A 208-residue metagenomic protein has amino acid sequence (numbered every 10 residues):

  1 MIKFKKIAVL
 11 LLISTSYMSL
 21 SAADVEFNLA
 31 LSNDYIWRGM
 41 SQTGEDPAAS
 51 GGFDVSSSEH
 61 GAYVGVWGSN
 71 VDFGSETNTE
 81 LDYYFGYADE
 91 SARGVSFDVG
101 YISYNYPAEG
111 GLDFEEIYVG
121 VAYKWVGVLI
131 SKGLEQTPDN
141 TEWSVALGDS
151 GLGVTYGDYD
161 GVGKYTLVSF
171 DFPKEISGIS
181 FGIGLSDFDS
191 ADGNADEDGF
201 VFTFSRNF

Functional and structural regions predicted by a protein language model:
I2-I7, Y17-F208: Outer-membrane beta-barrel proteins
